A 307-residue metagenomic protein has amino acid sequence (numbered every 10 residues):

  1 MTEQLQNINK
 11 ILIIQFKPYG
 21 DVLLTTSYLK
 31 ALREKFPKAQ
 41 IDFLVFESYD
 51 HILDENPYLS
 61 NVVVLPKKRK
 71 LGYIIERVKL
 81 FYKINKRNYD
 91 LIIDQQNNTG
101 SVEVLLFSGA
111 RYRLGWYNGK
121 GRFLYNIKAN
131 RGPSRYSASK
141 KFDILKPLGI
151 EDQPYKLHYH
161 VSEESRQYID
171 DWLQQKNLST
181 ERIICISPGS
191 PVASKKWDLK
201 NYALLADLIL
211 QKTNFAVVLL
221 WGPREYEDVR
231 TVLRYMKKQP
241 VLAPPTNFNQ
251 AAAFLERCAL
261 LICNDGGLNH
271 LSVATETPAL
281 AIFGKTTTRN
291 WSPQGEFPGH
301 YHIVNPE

Functional and structural regions predicted by a protein language model:
M1-E307: Catalytic machinery of carbohydrate-active enzymes, primarily nucleotide-sugar-dependent glycosyltransferases
